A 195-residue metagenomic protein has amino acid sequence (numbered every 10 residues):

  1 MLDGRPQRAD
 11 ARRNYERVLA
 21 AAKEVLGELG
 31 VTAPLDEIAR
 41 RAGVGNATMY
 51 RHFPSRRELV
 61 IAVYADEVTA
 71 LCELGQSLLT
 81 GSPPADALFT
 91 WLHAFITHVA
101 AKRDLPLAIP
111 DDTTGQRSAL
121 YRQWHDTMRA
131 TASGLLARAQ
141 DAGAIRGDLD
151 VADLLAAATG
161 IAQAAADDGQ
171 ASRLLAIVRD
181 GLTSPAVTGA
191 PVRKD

Functional and structural regions predicted by a protein language model:
M1-L2, A130, G134-I145, I161-D195: C-terminal peripheral helix-coil segments that are non-catalytic and often amphipathic
M1-T32, D36-R41, E58: Basic, helix-initiating cap at the start of DNA-binding domains
A20, T69, A85-A100, S172-D180: Amphipathic alpha-helical segments that line or abut small-molecule/effector binding pockets and mediate allosteric
P34-L35, D104-D111, A144, D148-L149 (+1 more regions): Short, hydrophobic secondary-structure boundary micro-motifs
G43-F53: Short hydrophobic/aromatic patch on the recognition helix
S55-V60, L71: Short amphipathic alpha-helical segment with a characteristic S/N-K-E followed by hydrophobic residues
A62, E73-A101, L120: Hydrophobic alpha-helical connector segments
D66-T69, H98, L107, G115-A152 (+2 more regions): Amphipathic alpha-helical packing segments from all-alpha helical-bundle domains
